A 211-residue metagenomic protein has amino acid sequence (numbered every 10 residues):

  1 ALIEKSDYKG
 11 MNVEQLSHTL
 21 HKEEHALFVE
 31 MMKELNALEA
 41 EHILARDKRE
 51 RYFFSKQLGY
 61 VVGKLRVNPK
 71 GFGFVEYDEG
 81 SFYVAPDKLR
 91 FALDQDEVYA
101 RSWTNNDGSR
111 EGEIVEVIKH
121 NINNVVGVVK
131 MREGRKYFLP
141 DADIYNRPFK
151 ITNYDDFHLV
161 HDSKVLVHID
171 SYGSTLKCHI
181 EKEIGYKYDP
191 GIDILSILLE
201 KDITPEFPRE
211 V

Functional and structural regions predicted by a protein language model:
A1-V211: Charge-lined substrate channels and their catalytic hotspots, especially those that engage the 3′ end of RNA
